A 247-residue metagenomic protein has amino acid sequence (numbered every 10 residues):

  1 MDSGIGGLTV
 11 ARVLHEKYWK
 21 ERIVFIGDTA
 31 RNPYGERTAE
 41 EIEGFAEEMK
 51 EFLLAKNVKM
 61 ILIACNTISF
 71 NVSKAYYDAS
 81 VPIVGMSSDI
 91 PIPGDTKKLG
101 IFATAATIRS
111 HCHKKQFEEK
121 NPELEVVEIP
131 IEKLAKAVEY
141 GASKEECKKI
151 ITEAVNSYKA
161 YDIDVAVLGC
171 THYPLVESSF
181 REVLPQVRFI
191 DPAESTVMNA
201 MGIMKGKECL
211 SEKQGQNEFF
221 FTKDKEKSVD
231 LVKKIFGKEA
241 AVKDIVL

Functional and structural regions predicted by a protein language model:
M1-L247: Non-catalytic structural scaffold of enzyme domains
